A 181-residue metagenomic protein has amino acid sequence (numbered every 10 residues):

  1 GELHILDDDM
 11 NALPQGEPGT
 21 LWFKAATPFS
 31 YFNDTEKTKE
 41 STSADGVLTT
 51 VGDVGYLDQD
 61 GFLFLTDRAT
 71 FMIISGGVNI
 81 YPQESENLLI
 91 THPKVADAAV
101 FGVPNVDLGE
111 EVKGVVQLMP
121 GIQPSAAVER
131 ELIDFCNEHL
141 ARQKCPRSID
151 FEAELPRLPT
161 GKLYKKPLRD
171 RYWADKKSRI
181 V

Functional and structural regions predicted by a protein language model:
E2, Y31-N33: Adenylate-forming
L3, A98, I149-F151: Generic structural signal for residues in well-ordered beta-strands
H4-I5, Y56, P156: Hydrophobic beta-strand positions
D9-A12, W22-A25, F29-S30, K39-E40 (+4 more regions): AMP-binding/adenylate-forming catalytic core of the ANL superfamily
E138-K162, V181: AMP-binding/adenylate-forming catalytic domain of the ANL superfamily
D170-V181: Acidic/polar alpha-helix N-cap and adjacent early helical turns within long charge-rich amphipathic helices/linkers
